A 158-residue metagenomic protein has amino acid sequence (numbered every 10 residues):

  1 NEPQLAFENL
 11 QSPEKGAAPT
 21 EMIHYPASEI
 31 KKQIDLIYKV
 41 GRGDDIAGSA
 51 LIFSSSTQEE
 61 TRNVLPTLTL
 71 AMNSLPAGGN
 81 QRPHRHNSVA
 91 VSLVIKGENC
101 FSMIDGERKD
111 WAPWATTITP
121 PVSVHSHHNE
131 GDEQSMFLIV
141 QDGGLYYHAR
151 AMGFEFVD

Functional and structural regions predicted by a protein language model:
N1, P121-Y147: Ligand-binding loop in jelly-roll beta-barrel domains
E2-A71, G153-F156: A short, N-terminal "cap"/entry segment at the start of jelly-roll beta-barrel domains of the cupin/DSBH fold
E59, H84, G97, P113-W114 (+1 more regions): C-terminal structured domain segments across diverse proteins
T61, G79-V89, L93, S126-D132: Short, low-complexity cationic-aromatic patches
T67, M72-A77, R85-F101, V140-Q141: Short, conserved beta-strand element in jelly-roll/cupin
N80-Q81, N99, T117, V122-H127: Histidine-centered metal-chelating micro-motifs
D105-V122: Short acidic-glycine-tyrosine-enriched beta hairpin
